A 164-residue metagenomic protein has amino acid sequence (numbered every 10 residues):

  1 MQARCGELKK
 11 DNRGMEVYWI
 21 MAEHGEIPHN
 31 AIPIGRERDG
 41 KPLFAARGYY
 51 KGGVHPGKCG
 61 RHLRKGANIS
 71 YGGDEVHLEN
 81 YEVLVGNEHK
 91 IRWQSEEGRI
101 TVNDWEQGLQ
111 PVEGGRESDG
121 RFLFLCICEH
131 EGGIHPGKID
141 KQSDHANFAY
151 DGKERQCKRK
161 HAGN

Functional and structural regions predicted by a protein language model:
M1-N164: A structural motif
